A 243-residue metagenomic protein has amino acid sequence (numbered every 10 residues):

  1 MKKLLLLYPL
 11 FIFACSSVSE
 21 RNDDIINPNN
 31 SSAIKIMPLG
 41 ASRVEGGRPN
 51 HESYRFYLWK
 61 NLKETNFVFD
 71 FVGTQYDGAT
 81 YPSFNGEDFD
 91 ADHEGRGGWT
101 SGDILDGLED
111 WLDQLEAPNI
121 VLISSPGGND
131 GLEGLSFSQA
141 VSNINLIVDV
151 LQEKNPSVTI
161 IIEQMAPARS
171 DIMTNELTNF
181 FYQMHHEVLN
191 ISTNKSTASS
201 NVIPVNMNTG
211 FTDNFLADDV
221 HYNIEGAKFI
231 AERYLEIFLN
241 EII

Functional and structural regions predicted by a protein language model:
L4-F13: Sec-dependent N-terminal signal peptides
A14-A33: Bacterial Sec-dependent N-terminal signal peptides
S32-I36, T65-D70, E116-L122, N155-I161 (+1 more regions): Loop/turn elements at helix/coil->beta-strand transitions in domains of secreted/extracellular proteins
I36, I104, A217-I243: Histidine-centered active-site loop/cap adjacent to the catalytic His in serine esterases/O-acetyl transfer systems
L39-R43, V72-D77, S124-G128, E163-A168 (+2 more regions): Active-site-proximal beta-strand/loop segments in catalytic clefts of secreted hydrolases
R43-Q139: Conserved SGNH/GDSL esterase-like catalytic core that processes O-acyl groups on lipids and polysaccharides
G46-R48, N129-S138, R169-N179, T212-A217: Extracytoplasmic/secreted cell-surface and envelope-processing proteins
M165-N206, I224-K228: Substrate-gating cap/lid alpha-helix
